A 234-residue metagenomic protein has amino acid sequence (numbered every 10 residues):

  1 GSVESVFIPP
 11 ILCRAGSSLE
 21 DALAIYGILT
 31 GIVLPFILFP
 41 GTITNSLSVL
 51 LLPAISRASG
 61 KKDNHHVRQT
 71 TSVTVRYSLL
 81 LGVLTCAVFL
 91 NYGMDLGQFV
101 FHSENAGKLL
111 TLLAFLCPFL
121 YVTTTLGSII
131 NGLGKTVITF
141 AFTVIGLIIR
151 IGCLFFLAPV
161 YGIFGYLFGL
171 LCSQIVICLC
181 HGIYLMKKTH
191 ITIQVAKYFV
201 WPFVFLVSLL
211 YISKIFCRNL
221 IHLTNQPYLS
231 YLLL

Functional and structural regions predicted by a protein language model:
G1-V49: Transmembrane helical elements of multi-pass membrane transporters/channels
L23, I28, F89-L120: Interfacial segments at transmembrane-helix termini and the short loops linking adjacent helices
T30, D63-L80, L84-N91, G107-L110 (+1 more regions): Interfacial transmembrane-helix starts/ends
G41-K61, T71: Helix-loop junctions and terminal segments of transmembrane helices in multi-pass membrane transport/translocation
T70-L90, L96-F99, F164-T189, P202-F203: Short alpha-helical transmembrane segments in multi-pass integral membrane proteins
F115-I145, F156, V160: Membrane-interface junctions at transmembrane-helix termini in multi-pass inner-membrane proteins
L126-G134, G182-Y198: Alpha-helical transmembrane segments
K197-L234: Transmembrane alpha-helical segments of multi-pass transport proteins
